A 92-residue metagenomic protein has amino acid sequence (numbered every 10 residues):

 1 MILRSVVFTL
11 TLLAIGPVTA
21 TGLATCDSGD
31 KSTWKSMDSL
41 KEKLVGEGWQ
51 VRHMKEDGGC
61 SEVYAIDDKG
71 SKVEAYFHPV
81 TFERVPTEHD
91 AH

Functional and structural regions predicted by a protein language model:
M1-T21: Classic N-terminal secretory signal peptides
T19-D30, A91: Cleaved targeting-peptide boundary
D27-Q50: Short, non-transmembrane alpha-helical segments in secretory-pathway proteins
D57-S61: Short acidic/glycine-enriched loop/turn segments that link adjacent beta-strands
V63-I66, F77, F82: Conserved histidines in hydrophobic membrane contexts and catalytic metal-binding motifs
D68-G70: Glycine-centered tight beta-turn/hairpin loop motif at sheet-sheet or coil-to-beta transitions
K72-E74: Short, mixed charged/polar active-site loops that provide acid/base catalysis or chelate metal/phosphate cofactors
V80-H92: Short, low-complexity, Pro/Ser/Thr/Gly-rich segments in the mature regions of secreted, periplasmic
